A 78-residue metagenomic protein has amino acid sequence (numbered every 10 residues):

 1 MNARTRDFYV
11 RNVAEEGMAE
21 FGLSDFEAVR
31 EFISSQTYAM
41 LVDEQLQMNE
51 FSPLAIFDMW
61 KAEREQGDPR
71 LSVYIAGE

Functional and structural regions predicted by a protein language model:
M1-E78: C-terminal alpha-helical interaction appendages
